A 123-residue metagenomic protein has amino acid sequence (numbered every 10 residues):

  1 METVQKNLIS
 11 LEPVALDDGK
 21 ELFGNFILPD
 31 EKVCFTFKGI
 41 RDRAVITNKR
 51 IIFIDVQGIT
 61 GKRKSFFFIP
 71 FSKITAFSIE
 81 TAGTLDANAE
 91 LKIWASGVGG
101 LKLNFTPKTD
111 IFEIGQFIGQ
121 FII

Functional and structural regions predicted by a protein language model:
M1-A44, L101, K108, I123: Anionic N-terminal interaction surfaces
I27-R43, T47-G99, Q120: Phosphoinositide-binding peripheral membrane targeting modules
A95-E113: Canonical phosphoinositide-binding patch of PH/PH-like domains
D110-I123: Pleckstrin homology
